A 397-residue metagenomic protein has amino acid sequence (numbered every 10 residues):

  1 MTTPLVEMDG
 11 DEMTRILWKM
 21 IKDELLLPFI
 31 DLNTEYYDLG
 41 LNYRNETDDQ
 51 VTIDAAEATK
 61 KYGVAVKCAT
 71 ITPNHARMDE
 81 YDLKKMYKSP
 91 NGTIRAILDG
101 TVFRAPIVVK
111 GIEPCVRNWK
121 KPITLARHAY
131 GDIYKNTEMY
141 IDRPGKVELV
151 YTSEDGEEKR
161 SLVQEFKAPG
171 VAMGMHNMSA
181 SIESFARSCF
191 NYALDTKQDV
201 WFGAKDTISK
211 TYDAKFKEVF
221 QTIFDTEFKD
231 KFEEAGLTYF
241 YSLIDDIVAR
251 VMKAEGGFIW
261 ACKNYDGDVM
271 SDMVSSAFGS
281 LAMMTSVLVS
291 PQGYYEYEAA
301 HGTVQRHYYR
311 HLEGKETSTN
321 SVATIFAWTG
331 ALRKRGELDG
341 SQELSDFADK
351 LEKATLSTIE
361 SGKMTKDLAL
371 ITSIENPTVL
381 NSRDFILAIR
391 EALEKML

Functional and structural regions predicted by a protein language model:
M1-M20, L149-S242: Glycine-rich phosphate/diphosphate-binding loop of Rossmann-like nucleotide-binding domains
M13, L17-W18, D23-D48, A56-T59: N-terminal alpha-helical transmembrane segments of multi-pass membrane transport and channel/translocase proteins
I30-Y36, T196-A204, F228-Y241, G336-A348 (+1 more regions): Flexible, glycine/charged-enriched surface loops at secondary-structure junctions
L41-A55, K217-F258: N-terminal small/polar loop signature for handling phosphorylated ligands or for N-terminal nucleophile
N42-E158, Y265-V269: N-terminal glycine-rich phosphate/adenylate-binding segment common to multiple enzyme folds
A129-G131, K135-A186, A193, L338-S341 (+2 more regions): Glycine-rich phosphate/pyrophosphate-binding loop and the adjoining helix
V251-K350, A354-S361: Glycine-rich phosphate/nucleotide-binding loop
